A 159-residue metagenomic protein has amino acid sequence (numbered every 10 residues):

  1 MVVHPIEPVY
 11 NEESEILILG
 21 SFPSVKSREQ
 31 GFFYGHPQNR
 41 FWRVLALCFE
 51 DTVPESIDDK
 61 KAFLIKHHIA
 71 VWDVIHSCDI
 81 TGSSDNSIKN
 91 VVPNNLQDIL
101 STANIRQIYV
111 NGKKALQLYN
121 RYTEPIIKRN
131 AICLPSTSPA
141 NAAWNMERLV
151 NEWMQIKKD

Functional and structural regions predicted by a protein language model:
M1-V3, E7-E15, P37, S84-P93 (+2 more regions): C-terminal capping/extension of enzyme domains
E15-S21: Short, hydrophobic/glycine-enriched beta-strand segments
K26-S87: Short, surface-exposed acidic-centric catalytic microdomains
L45, L118-Y119: Hydrophobic packing residues within well-ordered alpha-helices of enzyme cores
V53-P54, Q97, Q117: Short polar/charged helix/loop
K66-K114: Internal catalytic-core helix/loop-beta-alpha segment that presents or stabilizes conserved functional determinants
Q107, A115, P125-R129: Catalytic phosphate/metal-binding cores of nucleic-acid and nucleotide-processing enzymes, i.e., regions that mediate
